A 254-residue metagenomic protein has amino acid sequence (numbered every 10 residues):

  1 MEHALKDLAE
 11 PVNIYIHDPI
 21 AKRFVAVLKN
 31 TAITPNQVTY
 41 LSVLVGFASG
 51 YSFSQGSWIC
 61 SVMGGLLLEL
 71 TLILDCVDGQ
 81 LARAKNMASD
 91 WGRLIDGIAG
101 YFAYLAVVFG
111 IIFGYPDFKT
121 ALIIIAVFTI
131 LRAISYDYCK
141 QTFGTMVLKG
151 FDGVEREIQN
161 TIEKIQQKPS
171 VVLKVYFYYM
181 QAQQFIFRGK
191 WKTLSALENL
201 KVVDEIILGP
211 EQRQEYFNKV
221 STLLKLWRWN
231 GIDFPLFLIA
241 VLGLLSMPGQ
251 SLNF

Functional and structural regions predicted by a protein language model:
M1-I20, T142-F254: C-terminal membrane-associated helical module and adjoining short loops/tails
R23, V27, C76, Q80 (+2 more regions): Membrane-spanning helices that line or support transport/gating and their immediate boundary helices in channels
F24, L44-G50, A103-G110, F234-L242: Hydrophobic, membrane-inserted alpha-helices
P35-W91, V107-V108, K119-V127: Membrane-embedded alpha-helical segments that form the functional core of polytopic membrane enzymes, especially those
P35-Y40, I95-Y101, L224-F234: Select subsegments of transmembrane alpha-helices in polytopic membrane proteins, especially boundary-proximal
S54-S61, G114-K119, L244-N253: Transmembrane helix interruption/hinge and helix-loop junction motifs
L72-C76, V127-F143, F187-K190, N199: Transmembrane alpha-helical segments that form the membrane-embedded catalytic/substrate-channel core of multi-pass
D90-K164: Long, highly hydrophobic alpha-helical transmembrane signal-anchor segments
